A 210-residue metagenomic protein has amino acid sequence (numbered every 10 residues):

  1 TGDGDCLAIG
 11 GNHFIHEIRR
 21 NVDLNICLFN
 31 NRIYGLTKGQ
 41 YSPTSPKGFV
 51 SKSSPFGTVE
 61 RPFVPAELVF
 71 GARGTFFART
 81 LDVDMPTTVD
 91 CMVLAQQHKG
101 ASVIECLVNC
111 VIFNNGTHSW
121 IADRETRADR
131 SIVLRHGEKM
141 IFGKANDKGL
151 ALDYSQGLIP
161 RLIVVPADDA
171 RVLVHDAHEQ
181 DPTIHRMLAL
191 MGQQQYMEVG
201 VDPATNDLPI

Functional and structural regions predicted by a protein language model:
T1-G35, T87-D90: Thiamine diphosphate
T1-G4, G10-G11, F29-N31, A72 (+5 more regions): Fold-independent oxyanion-binding glycine-rich loops and adjacent beta-strand/coil segments at enzyme active sites
G10, P62, T88, T183-I184: Amphipathic coiled-coil/heptad-repeat helices and related helical stalk/stem segments that mediate oligomerization
R19-N25, F29, R73-T75, H98-A101 (+1 more regions): Short coil/turn connectors at secondary-structure junctions
G35-Y41: Glycine-rich, charge-decorated loop segments at or immediately adjacent to ligand/cofactor-binding or catalytic sites
S42-Q97: Conserved thiamine diphosphate
T75-S131: ATP/pyrophosphate-binding catalytic subdomain of soluble kinases
C110-I210: Flexible, low-complexity linker and terminal segments
